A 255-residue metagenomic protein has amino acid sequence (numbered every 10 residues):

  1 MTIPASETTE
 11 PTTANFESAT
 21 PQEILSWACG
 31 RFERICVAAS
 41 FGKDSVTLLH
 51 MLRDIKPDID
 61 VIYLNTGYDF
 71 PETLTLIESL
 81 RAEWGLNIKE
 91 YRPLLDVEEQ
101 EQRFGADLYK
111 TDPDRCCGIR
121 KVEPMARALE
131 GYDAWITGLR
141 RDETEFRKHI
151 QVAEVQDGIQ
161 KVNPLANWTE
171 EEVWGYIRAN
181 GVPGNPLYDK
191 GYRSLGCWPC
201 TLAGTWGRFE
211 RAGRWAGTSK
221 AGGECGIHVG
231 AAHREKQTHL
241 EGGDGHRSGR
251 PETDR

Functional and structural regions predicted by a protein language model:
T2-R255: Nucleotide-activated chemistry modules centered on ATP-dependent adenylation/adenylyltransferase
